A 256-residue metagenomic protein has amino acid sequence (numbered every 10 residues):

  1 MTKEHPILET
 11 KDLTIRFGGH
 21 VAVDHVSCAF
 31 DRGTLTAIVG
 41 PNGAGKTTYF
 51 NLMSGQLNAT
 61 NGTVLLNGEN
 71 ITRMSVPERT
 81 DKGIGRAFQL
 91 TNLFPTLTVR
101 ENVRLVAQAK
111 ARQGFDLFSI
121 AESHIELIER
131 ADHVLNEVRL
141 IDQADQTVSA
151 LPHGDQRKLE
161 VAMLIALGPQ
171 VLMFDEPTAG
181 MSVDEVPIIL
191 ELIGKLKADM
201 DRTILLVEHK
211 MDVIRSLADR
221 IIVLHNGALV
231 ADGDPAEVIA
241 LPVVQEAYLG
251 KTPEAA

Functional and structural regions predicted by a protein language model:
T2-A256: Glycine-rich phosphate-binding loops of nucleotide-dependent enzymes
